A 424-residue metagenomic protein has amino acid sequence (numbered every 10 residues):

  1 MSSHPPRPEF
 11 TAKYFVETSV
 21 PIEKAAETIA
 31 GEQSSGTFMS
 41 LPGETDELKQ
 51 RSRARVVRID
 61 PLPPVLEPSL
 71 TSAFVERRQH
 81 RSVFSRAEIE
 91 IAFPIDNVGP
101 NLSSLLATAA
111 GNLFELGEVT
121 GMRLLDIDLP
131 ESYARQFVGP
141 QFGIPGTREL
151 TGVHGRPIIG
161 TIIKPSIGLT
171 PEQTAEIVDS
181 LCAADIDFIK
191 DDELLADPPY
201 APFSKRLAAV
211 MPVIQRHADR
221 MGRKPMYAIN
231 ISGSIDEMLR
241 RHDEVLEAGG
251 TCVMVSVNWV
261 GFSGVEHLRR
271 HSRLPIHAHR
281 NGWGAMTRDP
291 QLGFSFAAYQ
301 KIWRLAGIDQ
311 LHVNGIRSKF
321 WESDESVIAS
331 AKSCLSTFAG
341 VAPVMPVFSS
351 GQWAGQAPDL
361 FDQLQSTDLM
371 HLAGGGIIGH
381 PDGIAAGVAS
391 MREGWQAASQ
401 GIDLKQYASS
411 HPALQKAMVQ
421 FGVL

Functional and structural regions predicted by a protein language model:
M1-C182: N-terminal capping/small domains of soluble enzymes
F15-V20, P157-A175, P225-E237, G282-F294 (+1 more regions): Active-site mouth loops of central-metabolism enzymes
Q33-S34, F38, L48-V57, P61 (+5 more regions): Alpha-helix-loop-beta-strand connector modules within alpha/beta enzyme cores
P140-L150, L195-H217, I235-M238, V257-R273 (+3 more regions): Active-site-adjacent beta->alpha loops and helix N-cap segments on the catalytic face of soluble alpha/beta enzymes
R148-V153, C182-D185, S204, A208-M221 (+4 more regions): Acidic (Asp/Glu)-rich catalytic clusters
T161, G168-L195, A201-P202, I214 (+2 more regions): Phosphate-binding glycine-rich loops and their immediate beta-loop-alpha structural context
L239-D243, A248-A373: Catalytic alpha/beta core domains of metabolic enzymes, predominantly
G383-L424: Extended, intrinsically disordered, low-complexity segments
